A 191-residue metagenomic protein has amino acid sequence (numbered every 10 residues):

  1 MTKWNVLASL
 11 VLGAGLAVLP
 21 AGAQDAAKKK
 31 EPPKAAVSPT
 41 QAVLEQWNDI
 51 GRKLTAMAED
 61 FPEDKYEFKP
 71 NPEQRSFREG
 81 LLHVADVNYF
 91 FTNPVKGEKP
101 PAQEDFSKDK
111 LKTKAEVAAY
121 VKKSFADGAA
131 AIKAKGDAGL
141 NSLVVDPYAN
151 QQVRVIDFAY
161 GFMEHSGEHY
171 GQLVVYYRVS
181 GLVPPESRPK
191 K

Functional and structural regions predicted by a protein language model:
M1-V6: Positively charged n-region of N-terminal signal peptides that target proteins for export
A8-L19: Bacterial N-terminal signal peptides
Q24-A42, V87-Q151, S180-K191: Short, helix-capping/interhelical loops that line the mouth of catalytic, cofactor-, or ligand-binding pockets
L44-N48, T55, K65-D105, D146-K191: Short, contiguous alpha-helical
D49-R52, K123: Short, contiguous clusters of charged residues that form electrostatic/catalytic patches at enzyme active sites, used
F61-P62: Membrane-proximal, proline-rich intrinsically disordered regions
